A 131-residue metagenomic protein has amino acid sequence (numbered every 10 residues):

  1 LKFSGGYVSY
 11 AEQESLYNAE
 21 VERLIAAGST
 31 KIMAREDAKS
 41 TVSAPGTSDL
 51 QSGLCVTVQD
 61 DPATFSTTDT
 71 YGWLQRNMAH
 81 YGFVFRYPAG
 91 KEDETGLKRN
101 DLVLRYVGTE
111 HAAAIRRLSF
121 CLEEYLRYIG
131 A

Functional and structural regions predicted by a protein language model:
L1-A131: Cell-envelope/glycan interface and biosynthesis
